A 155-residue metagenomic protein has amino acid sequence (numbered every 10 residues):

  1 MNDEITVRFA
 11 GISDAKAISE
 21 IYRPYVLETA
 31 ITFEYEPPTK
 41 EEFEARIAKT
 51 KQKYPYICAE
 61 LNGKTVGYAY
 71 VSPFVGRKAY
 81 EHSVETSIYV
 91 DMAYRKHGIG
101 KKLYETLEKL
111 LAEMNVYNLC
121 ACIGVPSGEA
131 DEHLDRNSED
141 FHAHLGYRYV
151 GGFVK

Functional and structural regions predicted by a protein language model:
T6-I18: A short beta-loop-alpha structural element at the N-terminal edge of CoA-dependent acyl/N-acetyltransferase catalytic
F9, Y35-S83, S87-A93, E105 (+2 more regions): Acetyl-CoA-dependent GNAT
E20-P37, T50: Helix-loop element at the rim of GNAT/NAT acetyltransferase active sites that forms part of the acceptor-substrate
Y22, H142, Y147: Conserved active-site tyrosine of GNAT-family acetyltransferases
Y68, V150-G152: Residue-level detector of high-confidence beta-strand sites
V84, D135-E139, K155: C-terminal "cap" of GNAT-fold acetyltransferases
K96-K109, R136-D140, H144: Conserved acetyl-CoA-binding loop-helix of GNAT-fold acetyltransferases
L111-H133: Conserved GNAT acetyl-CoA-binding A-motif
